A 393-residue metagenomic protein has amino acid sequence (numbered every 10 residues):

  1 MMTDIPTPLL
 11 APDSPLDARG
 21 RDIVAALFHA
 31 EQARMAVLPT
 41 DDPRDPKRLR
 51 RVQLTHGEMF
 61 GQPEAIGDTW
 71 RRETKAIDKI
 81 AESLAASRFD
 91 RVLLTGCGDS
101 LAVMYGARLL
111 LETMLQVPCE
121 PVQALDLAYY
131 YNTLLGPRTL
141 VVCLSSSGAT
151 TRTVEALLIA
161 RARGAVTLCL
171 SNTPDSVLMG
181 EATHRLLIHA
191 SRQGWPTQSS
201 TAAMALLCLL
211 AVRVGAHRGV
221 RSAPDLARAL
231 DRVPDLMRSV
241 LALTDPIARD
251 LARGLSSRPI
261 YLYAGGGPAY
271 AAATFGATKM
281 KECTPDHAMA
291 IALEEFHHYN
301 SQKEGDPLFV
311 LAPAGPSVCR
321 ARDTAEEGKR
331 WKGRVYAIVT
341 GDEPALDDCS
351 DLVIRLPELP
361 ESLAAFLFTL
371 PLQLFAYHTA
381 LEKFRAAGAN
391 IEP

Functional and structural regions predicted by a protein language model:
M2-A76, T113-M114, T133, L230-V233 (+3 more regions): N-terminal segments that mediate ammonia production and transfer in glutamine-dependent amidotransferase systems
D4, L9-L16, D22-I23, L27 (+5 more regions): Glycine-rich phosphate-binding loops that contact phosphosugars or nucleotide phosphates
L54-D90, H184-V310, V318, K383-P393: Active-site phosphate/pyrophosphate-binding segments
E58, P316, R320, L359-L367: Short amphipathic alpha-helical interaction segments
G98-A102, T197-M204, G267-A271, S362-L370: Short, conserved micro-motifs enriched in small and acidic residues
E358-P393: Peripheral docking tails and interdomain loops at the edges of cofactor- or intermediate-handling domains
